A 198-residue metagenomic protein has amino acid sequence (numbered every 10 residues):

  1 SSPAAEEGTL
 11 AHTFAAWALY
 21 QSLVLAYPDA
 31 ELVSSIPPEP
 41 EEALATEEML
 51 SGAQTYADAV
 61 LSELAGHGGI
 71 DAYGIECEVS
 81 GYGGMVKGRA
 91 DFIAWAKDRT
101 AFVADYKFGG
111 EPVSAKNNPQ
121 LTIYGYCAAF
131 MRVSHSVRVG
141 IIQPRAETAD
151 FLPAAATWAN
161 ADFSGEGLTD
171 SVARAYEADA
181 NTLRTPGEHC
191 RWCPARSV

Functional and structural regions predicted by a protein language model:
S1, V172-V198: Cysteine-cluster motifs in flexible loop/terminal segments that predominantly coordinate metals
S1-A101: Metal-dependent nuclease catalytic cores that hydrolyze phosphodiester bonds in DNA/RNA, characterized by
A5-A16, P119-T122, G187-R191: Non-catalytic, well-ordered alpha-helical scaffold segments
E7-A11, M49-G52, Y56, Q120 (+2 more regions): Alpha-helical structural motif
A18-S22, A26, A128-R132, S197: A generic secondary-structure signal for well-formed alpha-helical elements
S22-Y27, V133, A175-R184: Surface-exposed helix-capping loop/turn segments at secondary-structure junctions
L44, M49, T148, A155 (+1 more regions): Charged, terminal alpha-helix-loop-beta segments that serve as non-catalytic nucleic-acid engagement and/or assembly
D58, S62-A178: Mg2+/Mn2+-dependent nuclease catalytic core
